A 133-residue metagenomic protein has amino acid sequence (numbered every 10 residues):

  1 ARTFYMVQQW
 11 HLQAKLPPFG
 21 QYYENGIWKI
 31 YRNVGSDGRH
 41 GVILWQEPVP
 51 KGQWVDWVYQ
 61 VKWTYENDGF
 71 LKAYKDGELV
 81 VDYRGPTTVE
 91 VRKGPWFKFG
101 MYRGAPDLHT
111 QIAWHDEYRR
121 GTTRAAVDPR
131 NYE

Functional and structural regions predicted by a protein language model:
A1-K29, W96, G104, Q111 (+1 more regions): Secretory/extracellular carbohydrate-interaction modules and structurally similar beta-sandwich "look-alikes"
K15-P18, G41, P86: Alpha-helical scaffolding within the catalytic cores of extracellular/periplasmic polymer-degrading hydrolases
K29-Y31, K72: Residue-level detector of beta-strand face positions
V34, V61-W63, R103: Short beta-strand segments enriched in hydrophobic/aromatic residues within well-folded beta-rich domains
V34-D56: Short, aromatic/His-centered strand-loop micro-motif at the edge of beta-sheets
D56-G85: Carbohydrate-binding surfaces in secreted/extracellular proteins
W57, D116-R120: Extracellular beta-strand elements of beta-rich domains used for carbohydrate recognition/degradation or cell-matrix
Y83-D116: Flexible glycan-contacting loops in extracellular carbohydrate-active proteins
